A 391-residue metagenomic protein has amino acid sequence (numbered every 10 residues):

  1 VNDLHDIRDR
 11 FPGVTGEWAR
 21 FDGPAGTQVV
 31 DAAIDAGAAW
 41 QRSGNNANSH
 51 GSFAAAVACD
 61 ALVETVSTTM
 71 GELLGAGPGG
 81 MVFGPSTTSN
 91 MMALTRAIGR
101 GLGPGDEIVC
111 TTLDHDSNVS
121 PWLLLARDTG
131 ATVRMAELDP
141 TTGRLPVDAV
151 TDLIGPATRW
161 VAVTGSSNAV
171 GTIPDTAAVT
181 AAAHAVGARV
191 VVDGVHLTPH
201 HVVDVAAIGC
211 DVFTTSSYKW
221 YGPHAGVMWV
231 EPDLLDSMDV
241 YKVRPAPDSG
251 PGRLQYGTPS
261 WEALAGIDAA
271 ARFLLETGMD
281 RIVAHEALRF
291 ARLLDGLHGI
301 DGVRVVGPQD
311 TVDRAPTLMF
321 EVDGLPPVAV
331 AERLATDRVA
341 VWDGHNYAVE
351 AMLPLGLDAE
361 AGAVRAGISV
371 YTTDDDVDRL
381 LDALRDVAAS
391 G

Functional and structural regions predicted by a protein language model:
V1-G391: Pyridoxal 5′-phosphate
